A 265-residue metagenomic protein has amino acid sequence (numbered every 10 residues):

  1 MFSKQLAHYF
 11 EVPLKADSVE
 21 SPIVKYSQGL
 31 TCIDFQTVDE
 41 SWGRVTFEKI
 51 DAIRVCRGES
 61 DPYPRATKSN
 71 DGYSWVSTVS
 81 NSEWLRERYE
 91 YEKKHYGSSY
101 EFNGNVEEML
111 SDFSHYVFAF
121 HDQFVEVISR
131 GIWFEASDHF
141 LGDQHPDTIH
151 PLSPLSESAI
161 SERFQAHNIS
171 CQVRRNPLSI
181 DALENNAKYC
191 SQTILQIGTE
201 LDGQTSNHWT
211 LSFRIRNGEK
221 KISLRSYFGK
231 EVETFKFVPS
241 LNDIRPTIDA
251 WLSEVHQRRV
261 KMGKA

Functional and structural regions predicted by a protein language model:
M1-A265: Surface-exposed, interaction-prone regions used to assemble/regulate multi-protein complexes
